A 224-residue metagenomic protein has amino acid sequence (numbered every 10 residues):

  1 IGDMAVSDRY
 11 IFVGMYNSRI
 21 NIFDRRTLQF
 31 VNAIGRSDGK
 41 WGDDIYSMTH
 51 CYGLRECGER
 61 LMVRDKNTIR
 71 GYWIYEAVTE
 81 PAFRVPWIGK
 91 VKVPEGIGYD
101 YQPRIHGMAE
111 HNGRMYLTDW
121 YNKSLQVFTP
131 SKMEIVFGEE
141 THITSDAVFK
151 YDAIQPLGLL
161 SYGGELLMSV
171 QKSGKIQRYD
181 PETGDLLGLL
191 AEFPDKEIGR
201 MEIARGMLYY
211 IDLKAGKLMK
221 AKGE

Functional and structural regions predicted by a protein language model:
I1-S7, G39-C57, P94-H111, V148-G163 (+1 more regions): Beta-rich, blade/repeat-based domains predominating in secreted/periplasmic proteins but also intracellular
Y10, R60, R114, E165 (+1 more regions): Conserved core beta-strand positions within WD40 beta-propeller blades
V13-S18, V63-N67, L117-K123, M168-K172 (+1 more regions): Conserved beta-strand positions in repeat-built beta-propeller and related beta-rich domains
D24-L28, E76-E80, T129-M133, D180-G184 (+1 more regions): Short loop/turn segments that connect beta-strands within beta-propeller blades
L28, I69, E80-A82, K123 (+4 more regions): Short coil/turn linkers that define WD40 beta-propeller blade boundaries
F30-D38, A82-P94, I135-F149, L187-E192: Beta-propeller fold detector
K196-E224: Blade-level signature of beta-propeller repeat domains, shared across WD40, Kelch, NHL, RCC1 and BNR/Asp-box propellers
